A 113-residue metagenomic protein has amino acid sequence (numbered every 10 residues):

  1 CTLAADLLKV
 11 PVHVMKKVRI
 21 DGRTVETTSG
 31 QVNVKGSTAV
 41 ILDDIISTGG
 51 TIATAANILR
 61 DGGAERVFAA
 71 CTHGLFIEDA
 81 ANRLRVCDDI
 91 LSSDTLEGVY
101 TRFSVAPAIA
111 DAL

Functional and structural regions predicted by a protein language model:
C1-L113: PRPP-associated nucleotide enzymes
